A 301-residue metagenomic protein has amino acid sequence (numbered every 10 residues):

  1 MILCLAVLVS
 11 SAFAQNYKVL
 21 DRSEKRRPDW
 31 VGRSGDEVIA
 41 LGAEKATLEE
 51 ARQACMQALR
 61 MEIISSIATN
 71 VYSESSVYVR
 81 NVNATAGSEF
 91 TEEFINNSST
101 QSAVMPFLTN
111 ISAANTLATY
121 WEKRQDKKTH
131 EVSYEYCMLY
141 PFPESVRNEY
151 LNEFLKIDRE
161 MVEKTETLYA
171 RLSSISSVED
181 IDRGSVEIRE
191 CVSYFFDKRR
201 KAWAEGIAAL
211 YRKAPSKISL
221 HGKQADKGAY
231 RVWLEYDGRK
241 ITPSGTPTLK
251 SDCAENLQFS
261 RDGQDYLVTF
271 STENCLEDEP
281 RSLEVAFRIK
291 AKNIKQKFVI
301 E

Functional and structural regions predicted by a protein language model:
M1-L8: Bacterial N-terminal signal peptides
L8-A14: Hydrophobic membrane-targeting alpha-helices
A14-E301: Domain-level marker for long, solvent-exposed, non-transmembrane regions
